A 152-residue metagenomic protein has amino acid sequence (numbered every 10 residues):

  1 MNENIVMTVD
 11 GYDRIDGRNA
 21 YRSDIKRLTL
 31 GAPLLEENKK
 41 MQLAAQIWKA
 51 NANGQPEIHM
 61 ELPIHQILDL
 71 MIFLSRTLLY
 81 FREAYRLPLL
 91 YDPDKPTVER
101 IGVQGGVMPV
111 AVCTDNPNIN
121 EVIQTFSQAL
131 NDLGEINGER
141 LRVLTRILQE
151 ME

Functional and structural regions predicted by a protein language model:
M1-N38: N-terminal "first-domain core" detector
D13-I15, Q55, A129: Sparse, context-dependent recognition of short Cys/His-centered cofactor- or disulfide-binding micro-motifs
I25-E61, R82, L89-V103: A short, structured beta-strand/loop element
M60, I64-L68: Disulfide-stabilized netrin-like
I67-R76: Elongated alpha-helical scaffolds
L78-L89, G134-L141, E152: Long, hydrophobic, amphipathic alpha-helical segments used as structural scaffolds
P96-E150: Charged/polar low-complexity intrinsically disordered segments, enriched in acidic residues
